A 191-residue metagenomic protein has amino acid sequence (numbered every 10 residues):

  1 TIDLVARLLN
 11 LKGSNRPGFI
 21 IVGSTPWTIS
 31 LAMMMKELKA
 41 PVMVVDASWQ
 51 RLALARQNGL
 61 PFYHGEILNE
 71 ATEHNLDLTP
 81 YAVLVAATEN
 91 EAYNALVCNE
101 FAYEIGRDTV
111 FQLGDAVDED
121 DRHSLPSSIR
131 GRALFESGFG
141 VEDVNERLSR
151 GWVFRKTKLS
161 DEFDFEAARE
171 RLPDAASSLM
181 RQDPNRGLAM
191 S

Functional and structural regions predicted by a protein language model:
T1-S191: Cytosolic regulatory regions of ion transport systems
